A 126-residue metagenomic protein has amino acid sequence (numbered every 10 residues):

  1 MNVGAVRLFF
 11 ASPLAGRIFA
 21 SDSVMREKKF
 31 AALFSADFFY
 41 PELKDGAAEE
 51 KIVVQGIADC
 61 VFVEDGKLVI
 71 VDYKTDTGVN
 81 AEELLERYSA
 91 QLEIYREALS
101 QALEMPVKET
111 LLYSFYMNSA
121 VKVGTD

Functional and structural regions predicted by a protein language model:
M1-D126: Structural signature of nuclease core domains in nucleic-acid processing machines
